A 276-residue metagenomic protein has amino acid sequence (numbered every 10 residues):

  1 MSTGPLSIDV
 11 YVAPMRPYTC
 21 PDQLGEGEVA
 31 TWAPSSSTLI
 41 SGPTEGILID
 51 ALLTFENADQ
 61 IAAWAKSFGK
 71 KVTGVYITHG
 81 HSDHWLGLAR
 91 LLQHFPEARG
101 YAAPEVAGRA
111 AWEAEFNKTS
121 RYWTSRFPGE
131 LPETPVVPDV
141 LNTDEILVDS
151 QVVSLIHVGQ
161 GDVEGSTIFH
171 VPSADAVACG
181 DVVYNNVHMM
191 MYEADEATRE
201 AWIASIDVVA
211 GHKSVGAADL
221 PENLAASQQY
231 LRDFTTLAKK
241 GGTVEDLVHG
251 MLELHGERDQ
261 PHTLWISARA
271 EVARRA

Functional and structural regions predicted by a protein language model:
M1-T44: Zn-dependent metallo-beta-lactamase
I40, D50, A65, H79 (+6 more regions): Divalent metal-coordination and catalytic microenvironments
P43-L48, F68, V187-M189, Y230: Acidic/histidine-rich, surface-exposed loop or edge segments in extracytoplasmic proteins
I47-D50, T73-I77, S154-L155: Short catalytic-loop micro-motif centered on adjacent basic/acidic residues
L53, E145, V152, H157-A225 (+1 more regions): Metallo-beta-lactamase
F55-A102: Active-site metal-binding motif and surrounding structural segment of the metallo-beta-lactamase
A107-G159, V163-G165, P172-S173: Metallo-beta-lactamase
R109, S214-A276: Accessory terminal helices/loops
